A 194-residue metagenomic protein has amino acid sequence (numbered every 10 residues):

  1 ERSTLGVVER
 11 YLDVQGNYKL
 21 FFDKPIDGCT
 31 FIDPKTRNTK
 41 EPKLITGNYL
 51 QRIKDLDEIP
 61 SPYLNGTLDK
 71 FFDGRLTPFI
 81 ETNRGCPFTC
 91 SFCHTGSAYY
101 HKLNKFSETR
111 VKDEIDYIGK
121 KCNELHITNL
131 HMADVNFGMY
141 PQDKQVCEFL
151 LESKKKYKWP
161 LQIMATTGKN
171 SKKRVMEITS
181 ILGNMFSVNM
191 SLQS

Functional and structural regions predicted by a protein language model:
E1-Y49: Glycine-rich beta-alpha loop elements in corrinoid/cobalamin-binding modules across cobalamin-dependent enzymes
L50-L68: A short, charged helix-loop
K54, L103-F106, P141: Residue-level signal for the nucleotide or nucleotide-sugar donor/cofactor binding architecture
Y63, R84-C90, L192-S194: Short, small-residue-rich loop/turn micro-motifs
F71-T109: Canonical Radical SAM [4Fe-4S] cluster-binding loop centered on the CxxxCxxC motif and its immediate flanking residues
R110-S194: Conserved SAM/AdoMet-binding glycine-rich loop
